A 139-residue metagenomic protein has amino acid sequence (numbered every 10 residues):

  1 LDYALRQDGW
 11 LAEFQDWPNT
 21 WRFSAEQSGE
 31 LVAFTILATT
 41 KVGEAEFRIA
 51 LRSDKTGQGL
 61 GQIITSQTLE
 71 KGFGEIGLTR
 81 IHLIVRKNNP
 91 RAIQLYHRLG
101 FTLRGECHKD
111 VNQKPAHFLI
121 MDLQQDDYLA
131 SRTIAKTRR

Functional and structural regions predicted by a protein language model:
L1-T56, K71, Q124-Y128, R132-R139: Acetyl-CoA-dependent GNAT
F34, I81-L83, L95: Non-catalytic cap/lid and distal C-terminal segments of serine-dependent acyl enzymes
I36-T39, I84, C107: Short beta->alpha transition motifs characteristic of CBS
F47-I49, I81-V85: Conserved hydrophobic beta-strand within the GNAT/NAT acetyltransferase core sheet that lines the active-site cleft
K55, G59-T68: Conserved acetyl-CoA pyrophosphate-binding loop and the N-cap/start of the following alpha-helix in GNAT-like
Q62, K87-G105: Conserved active-site alpha-helix within GNAT-family acetyltransferase domains
T79, R86-P90, E106-R139: C-terminal "cap" of GNAT-fold acetyltransferases
